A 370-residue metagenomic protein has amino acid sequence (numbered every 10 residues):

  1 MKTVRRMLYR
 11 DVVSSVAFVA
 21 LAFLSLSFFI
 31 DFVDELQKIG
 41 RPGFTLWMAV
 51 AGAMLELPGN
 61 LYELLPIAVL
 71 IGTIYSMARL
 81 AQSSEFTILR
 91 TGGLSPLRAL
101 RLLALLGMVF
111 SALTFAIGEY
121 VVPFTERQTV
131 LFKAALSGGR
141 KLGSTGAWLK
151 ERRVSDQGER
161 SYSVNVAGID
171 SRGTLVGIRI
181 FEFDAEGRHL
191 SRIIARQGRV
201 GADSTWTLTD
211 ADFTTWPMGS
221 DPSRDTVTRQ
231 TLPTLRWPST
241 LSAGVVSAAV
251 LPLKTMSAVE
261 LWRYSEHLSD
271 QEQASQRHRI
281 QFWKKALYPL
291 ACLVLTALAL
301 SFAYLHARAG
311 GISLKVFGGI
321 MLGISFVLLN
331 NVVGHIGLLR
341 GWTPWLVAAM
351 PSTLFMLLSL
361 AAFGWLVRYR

Functional and structural regions predicted by a protein language model:
M1-G59, F181: Hydrophobic alpha-helical transmembrane segments
A22, L57-M77: Long, hydrophobic alpha-helical segments
W47, G107-P222: Non-transmembrane, extracytosolic/lumenal segments of membrane-associated proteins
T73-F86, G92: Transmembrane helix boundary and interhelical loop/hinge segments in multi-pass membrane proteins
R90-S95, R340: Short helix-to-coil transition segments within interhelical loops that connect adjacent transmembrane helices
A243-E272: Extended, hydrophilic extramembrane loops/domains of integral membrane proteins
G244-A248, M356-R370: A juxtamembrane structural motif centered on a specific transmembrane helix
Q273-G364: Transmembrane alpha-helical segments that form the functional core of multipass membrane systems
